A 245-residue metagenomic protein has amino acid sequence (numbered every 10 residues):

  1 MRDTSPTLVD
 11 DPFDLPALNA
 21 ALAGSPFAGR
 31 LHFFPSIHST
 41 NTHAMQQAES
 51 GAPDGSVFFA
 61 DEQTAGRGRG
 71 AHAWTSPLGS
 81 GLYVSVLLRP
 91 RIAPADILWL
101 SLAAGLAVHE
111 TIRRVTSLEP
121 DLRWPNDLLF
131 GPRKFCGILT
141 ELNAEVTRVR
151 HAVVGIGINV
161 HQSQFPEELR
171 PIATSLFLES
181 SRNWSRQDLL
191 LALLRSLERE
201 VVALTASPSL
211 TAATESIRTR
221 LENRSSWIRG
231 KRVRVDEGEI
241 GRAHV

Functional and structural regions predicted by a protein language model:
M1-V115, C136, W184: N-terminal lobe of the biotin/lipoate ligase/transferase fold
R2-V9, P26, P94, L102-P120 (+1 more regions): Long, positively charged amphipathic alpha-helical accessory segments at protein N-termini or as interdomain linkers
P35, L122-W124: Short loop/edge segments at beta-strand edges and connector loops that shape dinucleotide/nucleotide cofactor-binding
A243-V245: Conserved small/polar residues in nucleotide/adenosyl-binding loops
